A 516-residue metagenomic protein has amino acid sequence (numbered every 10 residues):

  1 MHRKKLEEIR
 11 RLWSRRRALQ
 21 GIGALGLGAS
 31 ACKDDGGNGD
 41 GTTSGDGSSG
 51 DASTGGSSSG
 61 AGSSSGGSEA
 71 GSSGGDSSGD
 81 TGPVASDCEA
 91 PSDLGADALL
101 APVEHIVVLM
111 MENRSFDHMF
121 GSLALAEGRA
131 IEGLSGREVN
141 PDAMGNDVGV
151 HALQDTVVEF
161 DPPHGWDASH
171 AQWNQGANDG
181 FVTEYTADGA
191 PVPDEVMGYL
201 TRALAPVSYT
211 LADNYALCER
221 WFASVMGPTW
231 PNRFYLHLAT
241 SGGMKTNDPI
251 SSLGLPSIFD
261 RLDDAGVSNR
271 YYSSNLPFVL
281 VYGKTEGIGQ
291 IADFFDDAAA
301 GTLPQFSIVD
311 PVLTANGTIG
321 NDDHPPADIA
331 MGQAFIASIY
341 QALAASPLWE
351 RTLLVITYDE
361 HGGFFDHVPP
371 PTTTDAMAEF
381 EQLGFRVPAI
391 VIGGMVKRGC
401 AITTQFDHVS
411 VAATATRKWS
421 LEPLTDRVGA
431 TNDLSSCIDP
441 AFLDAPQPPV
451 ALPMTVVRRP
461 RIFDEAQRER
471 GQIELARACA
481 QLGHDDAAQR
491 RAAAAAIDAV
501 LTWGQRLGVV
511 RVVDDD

Functional and structural regions predicted by a protein language model:
M1-S14, G21-L27: N-terminal secretory signal peptides
E8-L12, A24, G55, S73 (+2 more regions): Short amphipathic alpha-helical "recognition" segments used for binding
A18, G26-G36, H170-A171, G180: A broadly tuned "polar low-complexity/structure-edge" signature
L27-C88, D93: Ser/Thr-rich, Pro/Gly/Ala-heavy low-complexity intrinsically disordered linkers and tails of secreted extracellular
G82-D516: N-terminal pro-sequences and low-complexity stem/linker regions of secreted or lumenal proteins
